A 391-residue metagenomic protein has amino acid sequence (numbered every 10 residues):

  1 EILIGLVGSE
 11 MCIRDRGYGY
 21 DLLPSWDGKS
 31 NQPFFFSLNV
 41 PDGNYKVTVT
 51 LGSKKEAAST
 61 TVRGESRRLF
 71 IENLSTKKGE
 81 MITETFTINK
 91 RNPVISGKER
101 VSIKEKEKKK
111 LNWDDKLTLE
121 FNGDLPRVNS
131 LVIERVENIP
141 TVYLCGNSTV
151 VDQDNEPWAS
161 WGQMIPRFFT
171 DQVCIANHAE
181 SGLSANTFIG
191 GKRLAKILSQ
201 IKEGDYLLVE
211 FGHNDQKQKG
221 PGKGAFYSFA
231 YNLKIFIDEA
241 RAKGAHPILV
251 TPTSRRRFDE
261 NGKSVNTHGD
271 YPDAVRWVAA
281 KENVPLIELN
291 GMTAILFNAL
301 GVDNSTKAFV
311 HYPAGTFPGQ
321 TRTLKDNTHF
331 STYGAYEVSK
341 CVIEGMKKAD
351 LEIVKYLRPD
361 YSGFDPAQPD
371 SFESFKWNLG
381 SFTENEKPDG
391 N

Functional and structural regions predicted by a protein language model:
I2-G8, I13: Single conserved hydrophobic/aromatic residue that forms the stacking wall/gate of nucleotide- or nucleobase-binding
R14-N39: Surface-exposed, low-complexity/disordered Ser/Thr/Gly/Pro/Asn-rich loops and linkers
F36-S37, L51-I71: Short, surface-exposed beta-strand/strand-loop-strand elements in extracellular ectodomains
G43-T50: A short tyrosine-centered beta-strand micro-motif
E65, K192-P359, A367, S371-F372 (+1 more regions): Alpha-helical cap/lid subdomain in secreted, periplasmic, or secretory-pathway luminal O-acyl-processing enzymes
E72-I103: Extracellular carbohydrate recognition and processing domains and analogous Trp-centered ligand-binding platforms
K90-R100, K108-G123: Noncatalytic modules at the cell exterior or secretory-pathway interfaces, chiefly beta-strand-rich lectin/adhesion
L119, G123-E180, L194-L207: Serine-esterase "nucleophile elbow" of acetyl-processing enzymes
